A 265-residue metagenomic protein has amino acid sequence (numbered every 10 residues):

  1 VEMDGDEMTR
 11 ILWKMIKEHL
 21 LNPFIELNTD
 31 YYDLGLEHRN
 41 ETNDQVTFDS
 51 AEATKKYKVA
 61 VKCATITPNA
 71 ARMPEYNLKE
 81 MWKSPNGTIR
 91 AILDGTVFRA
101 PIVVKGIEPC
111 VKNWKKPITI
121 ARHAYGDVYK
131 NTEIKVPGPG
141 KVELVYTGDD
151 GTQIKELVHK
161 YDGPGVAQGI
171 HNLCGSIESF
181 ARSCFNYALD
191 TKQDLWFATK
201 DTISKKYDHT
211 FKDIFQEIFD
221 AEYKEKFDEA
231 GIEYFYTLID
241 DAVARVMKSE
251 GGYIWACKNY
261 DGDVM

Functional and structural regions predicted by a protein language model:
V1-M15, H19, L144-T237: Glycine-rich phosphate/diphosphate-binding loop of Rossmann-like nucleotide-binding domains
G5-D6, L34, T65-I66, K200-T202 (+2 more regions): Short, ordered loop/turn segments at secondary-structure junctions
M8-W13, K17-N43, A51-T54: N-terminal alpha-helical transmembrane segments of multi-pass membrane transport and channel/translocase proteins
L12-K14, R72-E75, K130-K135, K206-F211 (+1 more regions): Short acidic, glycine/serine/threonine-rich loops at helix termini
E37-Q153, Y260-V264: N-terminal glycine-rich phosphate/adenylate-binding segment common to multiple enzyme folds
E41-V46, K205-F215, M247-Y253: Short glycine/threonine-rich loop-to-helix capping motif typified by GTGT followed within a few residues by an Asp-Pro
T54-T67, E222-M265: Glycine-rich phosphate-binding loop
